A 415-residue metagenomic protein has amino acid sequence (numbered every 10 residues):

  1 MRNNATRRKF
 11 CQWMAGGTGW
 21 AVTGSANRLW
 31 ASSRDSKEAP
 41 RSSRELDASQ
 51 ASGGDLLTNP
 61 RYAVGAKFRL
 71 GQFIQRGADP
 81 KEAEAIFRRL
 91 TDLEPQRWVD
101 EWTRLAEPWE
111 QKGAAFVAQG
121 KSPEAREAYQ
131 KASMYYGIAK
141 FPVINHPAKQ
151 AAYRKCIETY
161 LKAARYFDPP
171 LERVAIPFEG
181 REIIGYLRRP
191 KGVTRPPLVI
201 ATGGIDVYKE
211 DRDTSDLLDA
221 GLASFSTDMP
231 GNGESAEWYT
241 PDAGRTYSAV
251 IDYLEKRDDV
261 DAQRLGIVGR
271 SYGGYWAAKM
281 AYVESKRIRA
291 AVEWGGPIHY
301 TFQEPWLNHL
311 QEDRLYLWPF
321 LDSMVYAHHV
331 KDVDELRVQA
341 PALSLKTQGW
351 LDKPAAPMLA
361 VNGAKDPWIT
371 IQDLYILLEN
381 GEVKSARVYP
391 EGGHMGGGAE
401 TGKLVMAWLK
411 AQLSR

Functional and structural regions predicted by a protein language model:
R2-N4, K9-A31: N-terminal export signals
W102, A152-K191: N-terminal cap/lid segment of alpha/beta-hydrolase-fold proteins
W238-D259: Alpha/beta-hydrolase active-site loop
Y282-V338: Hydrolase active-site cap/lid region
P354, A360-N362: Short beta-strand/loop motif that positions the catalytic acidic residue of the alpha/beta-hydrolase fold
P367-D373: Conserved alpha/beta-hydrolase "acid-adjacent" motif
E379-M395: Catalytic histidine neighborhood in serine/cysteine hydrolases with alpha/beta-hydrolase-type architecture
A399-R415: Catalytic active-site module of serine/aspartate enzymes centered on a nucleophile-bearing elbow/loop
